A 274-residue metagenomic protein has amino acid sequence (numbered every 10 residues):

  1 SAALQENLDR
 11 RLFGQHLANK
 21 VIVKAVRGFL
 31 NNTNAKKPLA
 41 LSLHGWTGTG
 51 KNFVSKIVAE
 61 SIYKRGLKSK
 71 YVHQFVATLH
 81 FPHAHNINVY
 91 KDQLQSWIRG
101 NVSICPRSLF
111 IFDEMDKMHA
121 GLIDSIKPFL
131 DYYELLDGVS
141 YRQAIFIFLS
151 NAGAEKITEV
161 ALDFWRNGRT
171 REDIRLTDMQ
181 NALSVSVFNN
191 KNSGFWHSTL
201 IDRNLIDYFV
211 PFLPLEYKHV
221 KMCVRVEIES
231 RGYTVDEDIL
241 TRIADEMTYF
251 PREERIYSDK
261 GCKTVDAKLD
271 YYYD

Functional and structural regions predicted by a protein language model:
A2-L39: Pre-Walker A (pre-P-loop) alpha-helix and adjacent loop at the N terminus of AAA/AAA+ ATPase modules, a conserved
K37-V72: Walker A/P-loop
T49, K117-A120, A154-E155, P211: Residues immediately C-terminal
K56-E60, H73, R203, P211-D274: C-terminal alpha-helical "lid" subdomain
S69-C105: Short glycine-rich substrate-engagement loop in P-loop NTPases that contacts/grips substrate
R99-S103, A120-I174: Conserved catalytic/switch belt of AAA+ P-loop NTPases
D113-M115, N151: Walker B catalytic acidic pair
S140, S150-A152, V160, R166-L200 (+1 more regions): Conserved AAA+ ATPase "SRH/arginine-finger" region at the nucleotide-binding site
